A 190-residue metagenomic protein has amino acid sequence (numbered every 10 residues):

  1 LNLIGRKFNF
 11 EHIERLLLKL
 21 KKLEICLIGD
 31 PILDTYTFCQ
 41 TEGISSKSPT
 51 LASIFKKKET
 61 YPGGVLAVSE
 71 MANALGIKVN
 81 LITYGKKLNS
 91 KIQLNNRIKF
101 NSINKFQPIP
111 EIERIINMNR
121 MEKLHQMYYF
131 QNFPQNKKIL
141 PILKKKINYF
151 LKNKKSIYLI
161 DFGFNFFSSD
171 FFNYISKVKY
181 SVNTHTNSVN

Functional and structural regions predicted by a protein language model:
L1-P49, I54-N190: Ribokinase/PfkB-type carbohydrate-kinase core domain
